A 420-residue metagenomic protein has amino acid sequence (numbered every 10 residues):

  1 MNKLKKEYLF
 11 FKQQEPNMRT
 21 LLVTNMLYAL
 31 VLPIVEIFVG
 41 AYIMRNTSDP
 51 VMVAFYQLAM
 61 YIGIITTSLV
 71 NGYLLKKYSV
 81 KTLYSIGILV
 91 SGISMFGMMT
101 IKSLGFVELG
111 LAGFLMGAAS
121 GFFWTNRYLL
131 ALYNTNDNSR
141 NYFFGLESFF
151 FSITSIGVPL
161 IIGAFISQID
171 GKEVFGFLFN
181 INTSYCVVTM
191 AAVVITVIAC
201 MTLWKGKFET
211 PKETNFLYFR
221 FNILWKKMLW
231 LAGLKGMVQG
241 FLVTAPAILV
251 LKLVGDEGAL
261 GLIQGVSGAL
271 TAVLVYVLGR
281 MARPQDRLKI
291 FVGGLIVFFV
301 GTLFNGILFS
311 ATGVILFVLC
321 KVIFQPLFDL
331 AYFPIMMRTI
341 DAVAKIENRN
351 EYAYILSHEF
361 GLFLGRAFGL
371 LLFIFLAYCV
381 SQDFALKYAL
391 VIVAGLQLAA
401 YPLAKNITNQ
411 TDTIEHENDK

Functional and structural regions predicted by a protein language model:
N2-I65, L224-G265: Helix-loop boundary and gating motifs at the non-cytosolic
M26, G105-T125, G233, T312-D329: Hydrophobic core of transmembrane alpha-helices in multi-pass small-molecule transporters, especially MFS/SLC-type
T67-V80, I166, L274-R287: Helix-to-loop junctions at the C-terminal end of transmembrane segments in multipass secondary transporters
L89-L104, I296-I315: C-terminal ends and interior cores of transmembrane alpha-helices in multi-pass membrane transporters/permeases
F114-F150: Cytoplasmic helix-loop-helix junction between adjacent transmembrane helices in 12-TM secondary transporters
F122-N136, P246, P326-I346: Intracellular juxtamembrane helix-capping segments at the cytosolic ends of symmetry-related transmembrane helices
F144-I166, H358-L372: Glycine-rich segments within core transmembrane alpha-helices of 12-TM secondary carriers
N182-W204, F384-A404: Symmetry-related core transmembrane helices of the 12-TM Major Facilitator Superfamily/SLC fold
